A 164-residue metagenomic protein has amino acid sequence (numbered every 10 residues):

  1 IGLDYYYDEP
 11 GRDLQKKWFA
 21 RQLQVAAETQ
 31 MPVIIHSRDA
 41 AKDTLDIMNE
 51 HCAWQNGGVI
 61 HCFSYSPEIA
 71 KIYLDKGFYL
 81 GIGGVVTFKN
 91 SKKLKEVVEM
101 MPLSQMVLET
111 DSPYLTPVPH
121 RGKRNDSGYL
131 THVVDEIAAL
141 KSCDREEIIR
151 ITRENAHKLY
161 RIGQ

Functional and structural regions predicted by a protein language model:
I1-G2, G81: Metal-coordinating catalytic core of metallo-dependent amide/deamination hydrolases
G2, Y6-D8: Metal-dependent polysaccharide deacetylase catalytic core of the NodB/CE4 family, i.e., the active-site-bearing domain
L3, D39, S64, S112-Y114: Short, glycine/acidic-enriched loop or turn micro-motifs at the edges of active sites
E9-A20, R38, R124-T131, E146 (+1 more regions): Non-membrane alpha-helical structural segments and their capping/turn regions in soluble enzymes
G11-V107: Catalytic pocket-lining loop regions of alpha/beta-barrel enzymes, especially the amidohydrolase/enolase/GH5 lineages
V25, S127-Q164: Mid-to-C-terminal alpha-helical segments outside catalytic/metal-binding sites
V59-C62, V97, Y114, Y129 (+1 more regions): Residue-level recognition of specific faces of alpha-helices
S104-D126: Short acidic/histidine-rich active-site segments
